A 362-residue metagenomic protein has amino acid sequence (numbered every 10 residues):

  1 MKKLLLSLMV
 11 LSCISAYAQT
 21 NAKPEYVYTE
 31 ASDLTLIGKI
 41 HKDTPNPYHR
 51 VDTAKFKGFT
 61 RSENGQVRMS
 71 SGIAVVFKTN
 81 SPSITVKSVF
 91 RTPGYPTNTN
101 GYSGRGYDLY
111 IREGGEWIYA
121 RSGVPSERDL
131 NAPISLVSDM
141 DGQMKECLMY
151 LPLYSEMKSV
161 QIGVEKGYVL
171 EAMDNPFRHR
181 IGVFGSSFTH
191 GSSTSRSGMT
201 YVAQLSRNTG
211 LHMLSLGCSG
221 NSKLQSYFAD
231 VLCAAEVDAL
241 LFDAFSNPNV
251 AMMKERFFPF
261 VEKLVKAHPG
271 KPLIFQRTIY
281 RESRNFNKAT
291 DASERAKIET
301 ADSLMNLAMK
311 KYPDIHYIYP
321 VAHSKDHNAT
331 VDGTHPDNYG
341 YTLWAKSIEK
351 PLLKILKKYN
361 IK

Functional and structural regions predicted by a protein language model:
M1-L4: Positively charged n-region of N-terminal signal peptides that target proteins for export
S7-R180, L356-K362: N-terminal secretory targeting modules
R178-V202: Catalytic nucleophile-elbow at a beta strand-turn-alpha helix junction centered on a G-D-S/GDSL motif, marking
V202-S215, N306-L307: Short helix-loop-beta junction
S222-F258, K263, A267, T278-N285: Oxyanion-hole/transition-state-stabilizing segment in secreted/luminal serine hydrolases and related acyltransferases
H268-L273: A short helix->loop->beta-strand "cap" motif at the edges of active sites that frequently abuts
R281-Y319, K362: Substrate-gating cap/lid alpha-helix
V331-K362: Histidine-centered active-site loop/cap adjacent to the catalytic His in serine esterases/O-acetyl transfer systems
